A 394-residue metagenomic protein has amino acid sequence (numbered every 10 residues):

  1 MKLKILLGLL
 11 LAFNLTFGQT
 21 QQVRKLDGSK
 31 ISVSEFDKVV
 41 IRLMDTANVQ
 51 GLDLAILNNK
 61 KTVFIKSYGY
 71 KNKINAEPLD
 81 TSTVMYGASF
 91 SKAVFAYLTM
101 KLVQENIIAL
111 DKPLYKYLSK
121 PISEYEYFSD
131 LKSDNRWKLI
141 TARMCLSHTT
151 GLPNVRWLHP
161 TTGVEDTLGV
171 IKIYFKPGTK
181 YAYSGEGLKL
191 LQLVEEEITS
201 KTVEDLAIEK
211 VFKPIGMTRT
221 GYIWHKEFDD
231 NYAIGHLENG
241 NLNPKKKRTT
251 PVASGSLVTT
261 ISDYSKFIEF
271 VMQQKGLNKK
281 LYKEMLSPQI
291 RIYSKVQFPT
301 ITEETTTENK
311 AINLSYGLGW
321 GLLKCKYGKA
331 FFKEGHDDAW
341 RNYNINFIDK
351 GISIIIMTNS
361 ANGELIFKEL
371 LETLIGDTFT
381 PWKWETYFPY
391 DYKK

Functional and structural regions predicted by a protein language model:
M1-V23: Bacterial Sec-dependent N-terminal signal peptides
Q19-S67, T199-K201, D205-I208, K213 (+1 more regions): Catalytic loop of the DD-peptidase/beta-lactamase superfamily, centered on the K-T-G motif and neighboring
V23-R24, K73-G185, K201, A233-L237 (+2 more regions): Active-site-proximal loop and beta-strand segments within enzyme catalytic domains
N48, P78-L79, A109, S133-I140 (+6 more regions): Extracellular/periplasmic catalytic domains that process cell-envelope and extracellular macromolecules
G51-L54, D130, W157, G221-Y222 (+1 more regions): Surface-exposed patches in mature extracellular/periplasmic domains of secreted proteins
L54-I56, K60-K61, Y86-A109, P113 (+5 more regions): Alpha-helical scaffold elements that line and support the substrate/ligand-binding pocket of soluble hydrolases
N59-K61, K71-K73, T150, E227 (+1 more regions): Solvent-exposed coil/turn segments that connect beta secondary-structure elements in extracytoplasmic/periplasmic
K132-S133, L152-N231, T249-S265: Catalytic-site signature segments of enzymes, centered on catalytic residues
